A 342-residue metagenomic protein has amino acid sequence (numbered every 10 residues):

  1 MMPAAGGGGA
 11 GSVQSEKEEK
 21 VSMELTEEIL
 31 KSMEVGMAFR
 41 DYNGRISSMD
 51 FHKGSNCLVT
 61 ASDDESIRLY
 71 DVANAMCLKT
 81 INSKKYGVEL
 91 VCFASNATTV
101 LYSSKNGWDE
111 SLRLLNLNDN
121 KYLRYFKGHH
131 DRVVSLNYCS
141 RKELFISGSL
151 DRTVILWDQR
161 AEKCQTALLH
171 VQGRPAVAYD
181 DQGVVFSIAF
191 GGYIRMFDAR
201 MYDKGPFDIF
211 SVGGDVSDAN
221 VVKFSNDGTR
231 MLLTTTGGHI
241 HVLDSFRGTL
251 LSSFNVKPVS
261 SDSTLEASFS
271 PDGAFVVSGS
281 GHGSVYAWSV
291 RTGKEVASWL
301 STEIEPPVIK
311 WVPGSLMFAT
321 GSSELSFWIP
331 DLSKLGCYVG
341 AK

Functional and structural regions predicted by a protein language model:
M1-N43, S47-S48: Intrinsically disordered, low-complexity acidic/Ser/Thr/Pro-rich linker and tail segments in large eukaryotic scaffolds
K20-V35, L69-V88, A97-T99, K105-V133 (+8 more regions): Per-blade loop-tip surfaces of WD-repeat and WD-like beta-propellers in eukaryotic adaptors/scaffolds
G44-D50, Y86-F93, D131-N137, Q172-Y179 (+3 more regions): Canonical WD40 repeat/beta-propeller blade segments in eukaryotic WD-repeat proteins
D50-S55, C92-A97, N137-K142, A178-G183 (+4 more regions): Loop/turn segments within WD40 beta-propeller blades
L58, V100-L101, F145, F186 (+3 more regions): Hydrophobic beta-strand positions that form the internal "hydrophobic ladder" of WD40/Gbeta-like beta-propeller blades
A61-D64, S103-W108, G148-D151, A189-G191 (+3 more regions): Conserved strand-to-loop turn within each blade of WD40 beta-propeller repeats
T234-H241, T249, K257-A287: Loop/turn-rich, solvent-exposed surfaces of beta-rich toroidal or solenoidal domains
P307-K342: Blade-level signature of beta-propeller repeat domains, shared across WD40, Kelch, NHL, RCC1 and BNR/Asp-box propellers
